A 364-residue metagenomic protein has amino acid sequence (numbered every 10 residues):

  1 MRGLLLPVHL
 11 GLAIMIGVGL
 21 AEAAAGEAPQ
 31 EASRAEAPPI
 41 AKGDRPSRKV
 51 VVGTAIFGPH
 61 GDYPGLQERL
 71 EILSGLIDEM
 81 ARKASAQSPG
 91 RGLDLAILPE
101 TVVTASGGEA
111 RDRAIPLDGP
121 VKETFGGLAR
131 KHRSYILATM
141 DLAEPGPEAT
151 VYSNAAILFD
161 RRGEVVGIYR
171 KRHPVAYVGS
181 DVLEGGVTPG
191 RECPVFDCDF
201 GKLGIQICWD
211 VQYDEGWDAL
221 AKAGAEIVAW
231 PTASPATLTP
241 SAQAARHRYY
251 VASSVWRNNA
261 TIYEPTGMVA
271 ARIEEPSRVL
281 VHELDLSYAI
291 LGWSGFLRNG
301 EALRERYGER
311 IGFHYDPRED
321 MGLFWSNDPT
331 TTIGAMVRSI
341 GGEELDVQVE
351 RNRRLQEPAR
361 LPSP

Functional and structural regions predicted by a protein language model:
P7-G19: Bacterial N-terminal signal peptides
V18-A35: Signal peptide processing junction and immediate N-terminal pro/mature segment of secreted/exported proteins
A41-V52, V195-G204: Beta-strand-turn-beta hairpins that frame and shape the catalytic cleft of phosphate-ester-processing enzymes
Q67-R162, R246: Cys-nucleophile CN-hydrolase/nitrilase-fold catalytic domain and related Cys-dependent amidase chemistry that acts on
D118-L137, K202, V211-H314: CN hydrolase (nitrilase-like) catalytic-core segments centered on the catalytic cysteine and neighboring Lys/Glu
T139-M140, A155-L158, P194, A260-I262 (+1 more regions): Short beta-strand scaffold segments in enzyme catalytic cores
P147-A223, L238, A242, R246: Active-site catalytic loop in hydrolytic enzyme cores
S287-P364: A short C-terminal boundary segment appended to hydrolase-like catalytic domains
